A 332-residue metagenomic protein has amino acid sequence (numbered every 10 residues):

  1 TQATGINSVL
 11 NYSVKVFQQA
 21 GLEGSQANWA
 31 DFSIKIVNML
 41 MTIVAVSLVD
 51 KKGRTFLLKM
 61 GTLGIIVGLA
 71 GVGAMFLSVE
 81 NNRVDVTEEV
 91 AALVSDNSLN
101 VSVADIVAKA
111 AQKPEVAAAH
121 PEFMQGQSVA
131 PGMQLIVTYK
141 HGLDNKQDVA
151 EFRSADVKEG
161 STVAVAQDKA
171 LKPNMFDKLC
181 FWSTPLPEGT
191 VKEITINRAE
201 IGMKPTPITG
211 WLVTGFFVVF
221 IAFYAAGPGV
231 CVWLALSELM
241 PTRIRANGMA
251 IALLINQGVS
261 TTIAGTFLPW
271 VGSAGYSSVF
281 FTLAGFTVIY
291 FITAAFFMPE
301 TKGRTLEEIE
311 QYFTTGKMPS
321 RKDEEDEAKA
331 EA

Functional and structural regions predicted by a protein language model:
T1-A332: Alpha-helical transmembrane bundle of multi-pass membrane proteins
